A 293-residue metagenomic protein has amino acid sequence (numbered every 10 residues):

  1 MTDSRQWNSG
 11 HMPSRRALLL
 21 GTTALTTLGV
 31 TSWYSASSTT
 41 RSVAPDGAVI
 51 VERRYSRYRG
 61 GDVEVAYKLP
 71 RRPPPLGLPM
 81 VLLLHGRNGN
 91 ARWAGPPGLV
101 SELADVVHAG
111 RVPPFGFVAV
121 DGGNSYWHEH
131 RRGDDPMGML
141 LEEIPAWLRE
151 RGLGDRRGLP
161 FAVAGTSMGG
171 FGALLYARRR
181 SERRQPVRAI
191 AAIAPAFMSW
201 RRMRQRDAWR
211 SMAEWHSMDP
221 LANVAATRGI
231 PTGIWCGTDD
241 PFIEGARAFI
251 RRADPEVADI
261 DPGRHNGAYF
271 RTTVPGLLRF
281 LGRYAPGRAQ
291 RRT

Functional and structural regions predicted by a protein language model:
M1-P13: N-terminal secretory signal peptides
A17-T293: Non-catalytic cap/lid and distal C-terminal segments of serine-dependent acyl enzymes
